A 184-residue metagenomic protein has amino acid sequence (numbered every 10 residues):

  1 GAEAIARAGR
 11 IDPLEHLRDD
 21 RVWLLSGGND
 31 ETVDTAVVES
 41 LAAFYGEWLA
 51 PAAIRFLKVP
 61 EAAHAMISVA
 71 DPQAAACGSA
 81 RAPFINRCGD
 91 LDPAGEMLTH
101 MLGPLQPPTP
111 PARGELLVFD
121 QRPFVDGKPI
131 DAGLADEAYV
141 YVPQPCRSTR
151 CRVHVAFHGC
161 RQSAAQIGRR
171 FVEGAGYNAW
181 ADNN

Functional and structural regions predicted by a protein language model:
G1-L14, L117-Q144, Q162-N178, D182: Mobile cap/lid helix-loop segments that gate and shape the active-site cleft of serine hydrolases
G1-L49, M97, V142, C146-S148 (+1 more regions): The feature captures the conserved acid-bearing segment of alpha/beta-hydrolase catalytic domains
R18-D20, P93, E115, L134-D136 (+2 more regions): Residues that flank catalytic or metal-binding motifs in active/ligand-binding sites
W23-L25, N29-E31, E39-Q121, K128: C-terminal catalytic histidine-bearing segment of alpha/beta-hydrolase fold enzymes
D30-E31, R161-S163: Short acidic, S/G/P-rich loop/turn micro-motifs used as interaction or catalytic elements
A62-A65, R152, I167-F171: C-terminal subdomain of alpha/beta-hydrolase-fold enzymes, centered on the catalytic histidine and its supporting
V140, T149-R161: Short beta-strand element of the alpha/beta-hydrolase
